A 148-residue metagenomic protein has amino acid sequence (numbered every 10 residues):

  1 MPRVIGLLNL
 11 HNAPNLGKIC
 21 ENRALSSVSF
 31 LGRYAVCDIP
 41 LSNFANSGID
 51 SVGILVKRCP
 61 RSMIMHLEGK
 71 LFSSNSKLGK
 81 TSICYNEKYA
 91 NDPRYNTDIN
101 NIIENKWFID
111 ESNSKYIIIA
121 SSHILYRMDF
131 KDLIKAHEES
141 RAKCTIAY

Functional and structural regions predicted by a protein language model:
M1-L16, A24, R33-D132, A136: Conserved N-terminal catalytic core of the sugar/cofactor nucleotidyltransferase
S140-Y148: A short, conserved acidic/glycine-rich loop-to-beta-strand motif that forms the donor nucleotide-sugar/metal
